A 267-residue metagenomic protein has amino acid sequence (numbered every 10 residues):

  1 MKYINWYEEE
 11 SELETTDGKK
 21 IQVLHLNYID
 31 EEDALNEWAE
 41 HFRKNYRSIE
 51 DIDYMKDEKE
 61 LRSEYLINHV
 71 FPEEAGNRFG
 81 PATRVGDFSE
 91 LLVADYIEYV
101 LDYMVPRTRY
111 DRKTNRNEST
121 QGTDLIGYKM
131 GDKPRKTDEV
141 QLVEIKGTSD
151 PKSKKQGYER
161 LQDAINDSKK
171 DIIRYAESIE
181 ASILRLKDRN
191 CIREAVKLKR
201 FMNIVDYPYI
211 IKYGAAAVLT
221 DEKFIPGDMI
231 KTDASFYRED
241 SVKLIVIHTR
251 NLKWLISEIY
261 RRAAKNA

Functional and structural regions predicted by a protein language model:
M1-L66, E258-A267: Nuclease-adjacent, charged terminal/linker segments that flank catalytic cores
F42-Y99: A glycine-rich, hydrophobic loop/mini-helix early in the fold
V70, N117-G127: Charged, often glycine-rich, active-site loop that binds/positions anionic groups
I97, L125-G127, Q141-G147: Conserved catalytic cores of phosphodiester-cleaving nucleases, focusing on short active-site segments
V100-E118: A short acidic/basic microdomain associated with nuclease active sites
G131-D138: Short, solvent-exposed loop/turn segments that connect beta-strands within catalytic domains and beta-strand-rich
P151-D221: Acidic, metal/cofactor-coordinating or nucleic-acid-engaging core segments within structured domains
M202-A267: Non-catalytic C-terminal interaction segments of nucleic acid-processing enzymes
